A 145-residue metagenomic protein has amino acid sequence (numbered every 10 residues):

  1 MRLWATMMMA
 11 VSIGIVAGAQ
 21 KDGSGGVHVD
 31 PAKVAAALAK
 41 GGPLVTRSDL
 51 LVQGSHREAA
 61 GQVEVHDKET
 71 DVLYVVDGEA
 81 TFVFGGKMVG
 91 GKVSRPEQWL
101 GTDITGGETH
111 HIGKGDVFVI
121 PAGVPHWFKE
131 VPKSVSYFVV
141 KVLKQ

Functional and structural regions predicted by a protein language model:
W4-A5, I13-K68: A short, N-terminal "cap"/entry segment at the start of jelly-roll beta-barrel domains of the cupin/DSBH fold
G54, F82-F84, Y137: Short hydrophobic/aromatic-rich beta-strand segments that constitute the beta-sheet cores of beta-sandwich/beta-barrel
V65-D67, D103, H110-I112, I120-P121: Short solvent-exposed loop/turn micro-motifs enriched in small/polar/acidic residues
D67-M88, S94-T105: Short, conserved beta-strand element in jelly-roll/cupin
M88-G90, S134-V135: Short, surface-exposed beta-strand-loop junctions and turns on beta-sheet-rich folds
H111-V131: Conserved metal-binding segment of the jelly-roll/cupin
K133-Q145: A short hydrophobic beta-strand segment most commonly corresponding to one strand of the jelly-roll/cupin
